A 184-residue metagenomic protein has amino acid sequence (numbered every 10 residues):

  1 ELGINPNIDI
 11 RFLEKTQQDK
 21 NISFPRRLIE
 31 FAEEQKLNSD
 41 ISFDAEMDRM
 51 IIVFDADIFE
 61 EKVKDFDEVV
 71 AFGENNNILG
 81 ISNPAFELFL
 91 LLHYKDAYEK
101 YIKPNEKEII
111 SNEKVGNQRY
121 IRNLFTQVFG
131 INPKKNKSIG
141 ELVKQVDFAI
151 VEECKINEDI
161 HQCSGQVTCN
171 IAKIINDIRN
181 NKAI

Functional and structural regions predicted by a protein language model:
L2-K15, F31-A32, L37-I184: C-terminal accessory helical subdomains adjacent to catalytic cores in phosphodiester- and nucleotide-handling enzymes
T16-K20: Short, charge-patterned binding micro-sites
N21-A32: Eukaryotic endosomal/vacuolar membrane-trafficking regulators centered on PX-domain-mediated PI3P pathways
